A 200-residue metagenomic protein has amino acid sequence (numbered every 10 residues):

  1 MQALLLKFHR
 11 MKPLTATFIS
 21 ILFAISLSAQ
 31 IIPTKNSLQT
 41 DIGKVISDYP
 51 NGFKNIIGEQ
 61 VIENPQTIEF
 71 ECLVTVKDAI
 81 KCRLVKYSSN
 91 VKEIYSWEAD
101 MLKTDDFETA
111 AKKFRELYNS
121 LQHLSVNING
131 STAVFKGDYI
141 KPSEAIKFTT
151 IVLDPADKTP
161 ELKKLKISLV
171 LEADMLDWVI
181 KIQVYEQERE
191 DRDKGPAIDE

Functional and structural regions predicted by a protein language model:
M1, P13, A29-P33, T40 (+2 more regions): N-terminal Sec-dependent export signals
M1-K35: Bacterial Sec-dependent N-terminal signal peptides
L5-R10, I19, I62-N64, I68 (+1 more regions): Generic N-terminal leader/processing signal
Q30-Y95, D199-E200: N-terminal leader/targeting segments
L38-I46, A110-Y118, I182: Generic hydrophobic, helix-prone segments enriched in Leu/Val/Ile
G43, E71-K77, R83-S88, D100-L102 (+3 more regions): A structural detector for beta-sheet-dominated domains
I80-A145: Long, charged/polar, surface-exposed segments that mediate recognition or autoinhibition
S120-D199: A charged, solvent-exposed segment within the mature domains of Sec-exported extracytoplasmic proteins
